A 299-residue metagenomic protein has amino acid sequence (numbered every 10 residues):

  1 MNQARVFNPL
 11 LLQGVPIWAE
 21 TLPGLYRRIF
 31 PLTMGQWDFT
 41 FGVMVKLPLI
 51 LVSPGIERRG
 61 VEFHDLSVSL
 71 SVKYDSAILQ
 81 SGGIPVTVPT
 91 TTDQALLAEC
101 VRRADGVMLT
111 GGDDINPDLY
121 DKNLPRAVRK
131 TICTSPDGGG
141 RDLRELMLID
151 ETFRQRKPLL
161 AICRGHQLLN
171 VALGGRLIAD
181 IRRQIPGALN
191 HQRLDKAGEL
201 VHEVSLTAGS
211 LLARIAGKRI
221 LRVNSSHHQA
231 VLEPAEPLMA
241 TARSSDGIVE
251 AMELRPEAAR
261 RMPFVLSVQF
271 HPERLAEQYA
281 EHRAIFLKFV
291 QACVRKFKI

Functional and structural regions predicted by a protein language model:
F7, Q13, I17-P158, V171-L173 (+4 more regions): N-terminal beta1-alpha1 cap of cysteine-dependent amidohydrolase-like domains
A161, G165, N170: Gly/Ala-rich beta-loop-alpha elbow adjacent to hydrolase catalytic centers
C163, H227, H271: Active-site glycine-centered loops adjacent to acidic/histidine catalytic or metal-binding residues that shape
R222-H228, M252: Short catalytic/ligand-gating loop segments at beta-alpha or beta-beta junctions within enzyme catalytic domains
P263: Short, positively charged patches
L266-F270: Active-site-proximal beta-strand elements of phosphoester/diester hydrolases
